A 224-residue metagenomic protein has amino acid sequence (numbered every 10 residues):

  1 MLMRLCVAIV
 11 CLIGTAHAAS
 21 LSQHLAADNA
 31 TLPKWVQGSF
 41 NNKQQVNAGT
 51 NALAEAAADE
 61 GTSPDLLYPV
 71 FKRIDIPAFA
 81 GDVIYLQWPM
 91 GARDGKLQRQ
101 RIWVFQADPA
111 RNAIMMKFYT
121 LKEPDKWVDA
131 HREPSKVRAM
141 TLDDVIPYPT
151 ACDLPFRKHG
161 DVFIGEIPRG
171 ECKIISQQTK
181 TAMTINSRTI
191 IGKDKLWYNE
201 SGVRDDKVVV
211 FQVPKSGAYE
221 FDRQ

Functional and structural regions predicted by a protein language model:
L2-A8: Sec-dependent signal peptide recognition, specifically the positively charged N-region followed immediately by
A16-S20: Boundary at the C-terminal end of the N-terminal hydrophobic targeting segment
L21-A54, V83-Q224: Calycin-type beta-barrel ligand-binding domains and close structural analogs
A48-A80: N-terminal, post-signal-peptide region of Sec/Tat-exported proteins
